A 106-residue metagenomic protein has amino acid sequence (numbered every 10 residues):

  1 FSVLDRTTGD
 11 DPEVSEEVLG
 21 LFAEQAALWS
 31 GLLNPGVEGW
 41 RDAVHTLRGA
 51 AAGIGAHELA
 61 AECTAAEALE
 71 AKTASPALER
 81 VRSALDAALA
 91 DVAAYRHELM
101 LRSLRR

Functional and structural regions predicted by a protein language model:
F1-G53, S75-S103: Long, amphipathic alpha-helical coiled-coil segments characteristic of histidine-phosphotransfer scaffolds
W40, L59-A60: Solenoid-repeat scaffolds in large eukaryotic assemblies
H45, A60-A61: A generic alpha-helix surface/boundary motif
E62-L69: Hydrophobic, amphipathic alpha-helical faces that serve as interaction scaffolds
K72: Conserved catalytic segment of histidine kinase HATPase_c domains, centered on the N-box/ATP-lid region
